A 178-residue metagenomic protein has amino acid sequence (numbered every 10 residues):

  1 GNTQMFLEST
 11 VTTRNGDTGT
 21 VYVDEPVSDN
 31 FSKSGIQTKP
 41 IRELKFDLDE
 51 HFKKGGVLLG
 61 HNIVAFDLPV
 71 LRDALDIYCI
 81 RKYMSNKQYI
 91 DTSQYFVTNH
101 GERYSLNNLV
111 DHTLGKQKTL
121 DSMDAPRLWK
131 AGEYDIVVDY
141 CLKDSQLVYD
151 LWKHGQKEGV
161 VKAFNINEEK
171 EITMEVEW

Functional and structural regions predicted by a protein language model:
G1-N2: Acidic, metal-ligating active-site segments
L7-R103: Conserved DEDDh/DEDDy metal-dependent 3′-5′ exonuclease domain
V97, G101-G115: Catalytic cores of processing enzymes, dominated by hydrolases/peptidases, characterized by acidic/His-rich
L109, T113-I172: Acidic, Mg2+-coordinating catalytic module of metal-dependent nucleases/exonucleases that use a two-metal-ion mechanism
E175-W178: Short, low-complexity, polybasic intrinsically disordered segments
